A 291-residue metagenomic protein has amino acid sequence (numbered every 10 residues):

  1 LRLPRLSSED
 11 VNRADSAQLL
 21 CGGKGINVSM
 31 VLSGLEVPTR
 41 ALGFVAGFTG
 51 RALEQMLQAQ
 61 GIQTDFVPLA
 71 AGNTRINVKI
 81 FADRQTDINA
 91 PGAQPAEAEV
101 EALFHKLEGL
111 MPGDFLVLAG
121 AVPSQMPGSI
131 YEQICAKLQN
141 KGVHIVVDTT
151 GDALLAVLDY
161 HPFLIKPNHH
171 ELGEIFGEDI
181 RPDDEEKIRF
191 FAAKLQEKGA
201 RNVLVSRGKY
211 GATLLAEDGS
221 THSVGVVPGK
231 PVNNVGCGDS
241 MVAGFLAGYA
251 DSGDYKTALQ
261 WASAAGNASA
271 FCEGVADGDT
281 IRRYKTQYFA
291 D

Functional and structural regions predicted by a protein language model:
L1-L42, R51-A52: Glycine-rich phosphate/adenosyl-contacting loop at the front of the ribokinase-like
L32, N168, G238: Short, conserved phosphate/pyrophosphate- and ester-handling motifs at nucleotide-, phospho-/glycolipid
S33, Q139, A250: Gly/Ala-rich phosphate-binding loop of Rossmann-like dinucleotide-binding domains, activating on the conserved
G34-D114, K285-D291: Conserved N-terminal subdomain of the carbohydrate kinase-like
D87-N89, G113-A121, D148, K166-H169 (+1 more regions): Short beta-strands and strand-loop turn motifs
A93-A96, V122-M126, A153-L155, G211-A212 (+1 more regions): Short, small-residue-enriched loops and turns at beta-alpha junctions that line or gate enzyme active sites
G128-S220: Conserved phosphate/ATP/ADP-binding segment of small-molecule kinases
L155, E185-D291: Conserved phosphate-binding/catalytic region of the ribokinase-like
